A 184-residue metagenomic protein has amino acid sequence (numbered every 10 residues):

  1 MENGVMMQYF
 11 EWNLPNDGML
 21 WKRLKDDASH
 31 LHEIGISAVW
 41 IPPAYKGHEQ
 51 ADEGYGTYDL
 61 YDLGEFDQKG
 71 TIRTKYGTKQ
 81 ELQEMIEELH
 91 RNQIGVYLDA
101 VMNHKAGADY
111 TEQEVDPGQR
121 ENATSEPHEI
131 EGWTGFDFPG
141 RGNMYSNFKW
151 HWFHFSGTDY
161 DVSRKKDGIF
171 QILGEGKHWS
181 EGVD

Functional and structural regions predicted by a protein language model:
N3-D26, E33-S37, P43-E81, M85-D184: Substrate-binding/active-site clefts of carbohydrate-active enzymes
